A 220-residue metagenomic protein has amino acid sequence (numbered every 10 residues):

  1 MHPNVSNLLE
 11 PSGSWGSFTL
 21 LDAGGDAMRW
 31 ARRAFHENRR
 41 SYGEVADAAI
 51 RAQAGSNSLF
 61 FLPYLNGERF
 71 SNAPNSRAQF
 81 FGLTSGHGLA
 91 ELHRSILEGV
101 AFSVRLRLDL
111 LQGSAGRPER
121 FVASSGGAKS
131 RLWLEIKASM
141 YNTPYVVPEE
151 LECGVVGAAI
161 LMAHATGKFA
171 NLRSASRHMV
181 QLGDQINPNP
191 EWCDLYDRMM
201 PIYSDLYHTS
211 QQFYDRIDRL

Functional and structural regions predicted by a protein language model:
M1-S124, K129-L220: Active-site core segments that coordinate phosphate-bearing ligands/cofactors across diverse enzyme families
